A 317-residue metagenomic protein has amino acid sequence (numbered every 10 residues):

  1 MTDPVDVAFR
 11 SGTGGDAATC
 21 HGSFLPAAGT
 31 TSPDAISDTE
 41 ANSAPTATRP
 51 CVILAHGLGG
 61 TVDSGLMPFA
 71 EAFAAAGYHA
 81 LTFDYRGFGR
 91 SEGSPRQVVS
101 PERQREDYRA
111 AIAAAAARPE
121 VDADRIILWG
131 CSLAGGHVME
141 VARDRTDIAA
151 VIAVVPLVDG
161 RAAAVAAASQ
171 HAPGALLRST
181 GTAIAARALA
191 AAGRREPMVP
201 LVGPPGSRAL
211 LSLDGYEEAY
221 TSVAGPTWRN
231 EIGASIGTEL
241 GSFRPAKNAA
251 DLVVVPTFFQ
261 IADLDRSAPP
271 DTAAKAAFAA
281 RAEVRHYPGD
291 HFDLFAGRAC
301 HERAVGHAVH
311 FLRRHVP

Functional and structural regions predicted by a protein language model:
M1-T30, D34, D38, N42-A47: N-terminal cap/lid segment of alpha/beta-hydrolase-fold proteins
G59-E71, Y85, D271: The serine-hydrolase catalytic nucleophile loop
T61-G65, F88-A123, G297-A304: Catalytic nucleophile-loop/oxyanion-hole region of alpha/beta-hydrolase and closely related hydrolase-like folds
A72-E92: Conserved alpha/beta-hydrolase
E140-Y220: Alpha/beta-hydrolase-fold enzymes
L252-V253, F259-I261: Short beta-strand/loop motif that positions the catalytic acidic residue of the alpha/beta-hydrolase fold
I261, D265-T272: Conserved alpha/beta-hydrolase "acid-adjacent" motif
Y287-P317: Catalytic active-site module of serine/aspartate enzymes centered on a nucleophile-bearing elbow/loop
